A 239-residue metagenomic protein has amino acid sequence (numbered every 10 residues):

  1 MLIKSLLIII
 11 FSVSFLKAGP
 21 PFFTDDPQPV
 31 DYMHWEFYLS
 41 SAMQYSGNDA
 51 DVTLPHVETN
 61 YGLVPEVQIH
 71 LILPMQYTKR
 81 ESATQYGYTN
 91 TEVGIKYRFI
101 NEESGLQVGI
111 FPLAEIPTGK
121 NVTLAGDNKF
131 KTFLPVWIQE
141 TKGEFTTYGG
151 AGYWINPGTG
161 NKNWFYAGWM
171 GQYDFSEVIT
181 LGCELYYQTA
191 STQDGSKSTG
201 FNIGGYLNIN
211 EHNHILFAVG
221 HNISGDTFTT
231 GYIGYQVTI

Functional and structural regions predicted by a protein language model:
L2-I3, I138: Structural motif marking the loop-to-transmembrane transition
I3-S14: Sec-dependent N-terminal signal peptides
A18-I239: Transmembrane beta-barrel domains of Gram-negative outer membranes and organellar outer membranes
